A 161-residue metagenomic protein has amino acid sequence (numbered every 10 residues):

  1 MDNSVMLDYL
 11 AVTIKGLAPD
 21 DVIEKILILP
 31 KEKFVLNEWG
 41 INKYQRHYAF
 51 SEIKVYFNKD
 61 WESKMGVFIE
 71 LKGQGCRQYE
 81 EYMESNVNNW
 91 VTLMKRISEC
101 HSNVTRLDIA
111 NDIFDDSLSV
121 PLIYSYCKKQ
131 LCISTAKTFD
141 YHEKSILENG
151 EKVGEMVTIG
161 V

Functional and structural regions predicted by a protein language model:
M1-V161: Structured, helix-rich domain cores that form ligand/interaction pockets
